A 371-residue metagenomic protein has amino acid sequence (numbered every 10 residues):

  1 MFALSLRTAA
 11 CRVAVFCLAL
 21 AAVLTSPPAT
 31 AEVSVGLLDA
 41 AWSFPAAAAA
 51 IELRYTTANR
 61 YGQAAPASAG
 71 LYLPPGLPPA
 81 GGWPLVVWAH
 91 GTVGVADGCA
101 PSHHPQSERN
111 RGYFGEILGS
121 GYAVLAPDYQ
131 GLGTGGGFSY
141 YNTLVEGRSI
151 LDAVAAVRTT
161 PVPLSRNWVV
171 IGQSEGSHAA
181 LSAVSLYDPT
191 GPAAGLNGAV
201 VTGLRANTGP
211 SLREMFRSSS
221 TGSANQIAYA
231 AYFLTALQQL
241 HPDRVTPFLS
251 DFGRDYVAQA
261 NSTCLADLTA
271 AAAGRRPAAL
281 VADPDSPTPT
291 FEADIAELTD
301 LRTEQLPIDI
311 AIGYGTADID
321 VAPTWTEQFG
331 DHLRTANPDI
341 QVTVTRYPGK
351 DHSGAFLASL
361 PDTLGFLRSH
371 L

Functional and structural regions predicted by a protein language model:
F2-L4, A9-R12, P27-P78: Catalytic-loop region of hydrolases
S68-G70, G81-G94: Short beta-strand element of the alpha/beta-hydrolase
H90, V95-A96, P101-G133: Conserved alpha/beta-hydrolase
Y140-P161: Alpha/beta-hydrolase active-site loop
A155-A224: Primarily recognizes the serine-hydrolase "nucleophile elbow" in alpha/beta-hydrolase and SGNH/GDSL folds
T202-T303: Accessory cap/linker subdomain of secreted extracellular hydrolases
D283-D294, G313, D320, E327-Q328 (+1 more regions): C-terminal catalytic histidine-bearing segment of alpha/beta-hydrolase fold enzymes
L306, A311-D318: Short beta-strand/loop motif that positions the catalytic acidic residue of the alpha/beta-hydrolase fold
